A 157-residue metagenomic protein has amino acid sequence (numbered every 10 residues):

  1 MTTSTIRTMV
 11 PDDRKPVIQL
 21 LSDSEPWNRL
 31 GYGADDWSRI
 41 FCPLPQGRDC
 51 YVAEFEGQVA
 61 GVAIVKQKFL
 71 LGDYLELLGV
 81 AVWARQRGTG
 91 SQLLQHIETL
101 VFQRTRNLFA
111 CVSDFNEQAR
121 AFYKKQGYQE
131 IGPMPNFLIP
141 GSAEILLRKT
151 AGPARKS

Functional and structural regions predicted by a protein language model:
M1-D12, K149, P153-S157: Conserved N-terminal entry element of GNAT/NAT acetyltransferase domains
T8-L77, A81-W83, L94-H96, L100 (+1 more regions): Acetyl-CoA-dependent GNAT
R48, S142-L146: Short hydrophobic/aromatic beta-strand or adjacent loop that forms the aromatic wall/cage of a ligand/substrate-binding
Q58, L77, A81-Q95, S113-A121 (+1 more regions): Conserved glycine-rich acetyl-CoA-binding loop
V101-V112: Conserved GNAT acetyl-CoA-binding A-motif
A110-R120, N136-S142: Conserved beta-strand-loop-alpha-helix junction that forms the acyl-donor binding cleft
Q126, E130-G132: A secondary-structure capping/hinge motif
